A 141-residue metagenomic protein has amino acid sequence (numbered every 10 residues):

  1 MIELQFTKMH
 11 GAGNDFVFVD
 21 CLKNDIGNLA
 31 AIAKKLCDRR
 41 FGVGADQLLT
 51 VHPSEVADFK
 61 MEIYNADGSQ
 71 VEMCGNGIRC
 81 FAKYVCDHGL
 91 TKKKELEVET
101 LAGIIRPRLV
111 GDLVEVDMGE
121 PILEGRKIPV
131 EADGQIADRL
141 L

Functional and structural regions predicted by a protein language model:
M1-G111: A glycine-rich beta-to-alpha transition motif near the start of alpha/beta enzyme domains, typified by
L90, E99-L141: ATP-dependent small-molecule kinase catalytic core of the GHMP/sugar-kinase superfamily and closely related
